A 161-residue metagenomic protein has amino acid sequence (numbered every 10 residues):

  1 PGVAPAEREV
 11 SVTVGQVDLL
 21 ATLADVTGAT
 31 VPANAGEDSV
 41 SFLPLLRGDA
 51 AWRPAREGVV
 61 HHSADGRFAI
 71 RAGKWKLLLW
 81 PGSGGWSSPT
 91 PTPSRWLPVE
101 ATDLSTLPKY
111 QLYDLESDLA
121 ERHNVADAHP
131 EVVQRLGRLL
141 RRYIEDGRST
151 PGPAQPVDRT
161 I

Functional and structural regions predicted by a protein language model:
P1-W52, H123: Substrate-binding rim/cap in mid-to-C-terminal beta-strand-loop elements of soluble/periplasmic
L19, A72, S83-G85, P91-Q111 (+1 more regions): Long, internal low-complexity/basic segments
L45, A55, T160-I161: C-terminal helix-and-tail extensions that cap enzymatic domains
E57-V60: WW-domain-binding short linear motifs
S63: Glycine-rich phosphate/pyrophosphate-binding beta-alpha loops
G66-F68: Residue-level detector of beta-strand structural context in well-folded domains
